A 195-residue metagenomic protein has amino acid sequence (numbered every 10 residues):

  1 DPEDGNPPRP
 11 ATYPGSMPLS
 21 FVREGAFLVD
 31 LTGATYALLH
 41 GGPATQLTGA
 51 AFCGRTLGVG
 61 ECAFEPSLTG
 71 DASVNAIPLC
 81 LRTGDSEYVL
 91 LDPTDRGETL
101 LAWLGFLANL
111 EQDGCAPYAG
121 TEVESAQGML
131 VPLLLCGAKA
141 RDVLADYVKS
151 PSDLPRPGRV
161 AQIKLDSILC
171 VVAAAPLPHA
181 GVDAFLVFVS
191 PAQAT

Functional and structural regions predicted by a protein language model:
D1-T195: Glycine/proline-enriched, intrinsically flexible loops and inter-domain linkers
